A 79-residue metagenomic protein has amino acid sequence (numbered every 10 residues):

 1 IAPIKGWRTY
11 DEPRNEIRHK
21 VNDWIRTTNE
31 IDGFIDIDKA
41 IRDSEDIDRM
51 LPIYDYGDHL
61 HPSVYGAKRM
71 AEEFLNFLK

Functional and structural regions predicted by a protein language model:
A2-K79: Catalytic His-Asp segment of secreted/periplasmic serine-dependent ester chemistry enzymes
